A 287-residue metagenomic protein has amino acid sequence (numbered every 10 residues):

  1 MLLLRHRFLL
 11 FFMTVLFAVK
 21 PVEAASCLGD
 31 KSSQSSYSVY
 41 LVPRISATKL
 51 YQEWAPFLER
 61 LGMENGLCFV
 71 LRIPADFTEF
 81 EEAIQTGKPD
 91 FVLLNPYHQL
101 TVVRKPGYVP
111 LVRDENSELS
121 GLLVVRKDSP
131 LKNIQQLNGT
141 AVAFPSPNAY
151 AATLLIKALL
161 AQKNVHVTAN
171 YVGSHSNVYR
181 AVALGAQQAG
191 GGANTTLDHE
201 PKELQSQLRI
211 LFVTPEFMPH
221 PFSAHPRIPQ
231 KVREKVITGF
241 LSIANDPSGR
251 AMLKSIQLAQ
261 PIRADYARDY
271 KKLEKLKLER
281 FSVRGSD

Functional and structural regions predicted by a protein language model:
L2-L4, F12, A18-E79, Q85-G87 (+1 more regions): N-terminal hydrophobic or amphipathic helices and topogenic motifs
Q34-R44, N116-V125, E203-A244, K254-E279: Periplasmic-binding protein-like
G62-G66, Q85, A161, V165 (+2 more regions): Sec-exported extracytoplasmic/periplasmic mature domains
T78-V92, K105-P106, Q135, S176-G191 (+1 more regions): Short helices/loops that flank or line small-molecule/ion binding pockets
T101-K105, E200-E203: Short loop/helix-cap segments at secondary-structure boundaries that form the rim of catalytic
P106-E115, L211: A structural signal for short loop-to-beta-strand junctions that line the ligand-binding cleft of periplasmic/secreted
S129, N138-K231, T238: Pocket-lining segment of extracytoplasmic ligand-binding domains
